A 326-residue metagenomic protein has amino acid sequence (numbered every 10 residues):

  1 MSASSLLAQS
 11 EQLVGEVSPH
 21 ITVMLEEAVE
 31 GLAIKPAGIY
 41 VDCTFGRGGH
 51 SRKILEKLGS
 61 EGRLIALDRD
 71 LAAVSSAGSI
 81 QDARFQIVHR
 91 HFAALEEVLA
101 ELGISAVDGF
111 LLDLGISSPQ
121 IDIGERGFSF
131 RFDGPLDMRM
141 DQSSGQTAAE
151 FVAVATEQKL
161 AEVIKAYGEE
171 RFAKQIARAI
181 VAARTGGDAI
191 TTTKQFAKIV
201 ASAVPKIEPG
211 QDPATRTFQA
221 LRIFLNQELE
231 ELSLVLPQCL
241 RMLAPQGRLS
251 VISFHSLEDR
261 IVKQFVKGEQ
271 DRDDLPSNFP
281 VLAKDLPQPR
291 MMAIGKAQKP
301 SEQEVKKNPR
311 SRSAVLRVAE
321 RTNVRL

Functional and structural regions predicted by a protein language model:
M1-L326: S-adenosyl-L-methionine-dependent methyltransferase catalytic core, i.e., the SAM/SAH-binding region
